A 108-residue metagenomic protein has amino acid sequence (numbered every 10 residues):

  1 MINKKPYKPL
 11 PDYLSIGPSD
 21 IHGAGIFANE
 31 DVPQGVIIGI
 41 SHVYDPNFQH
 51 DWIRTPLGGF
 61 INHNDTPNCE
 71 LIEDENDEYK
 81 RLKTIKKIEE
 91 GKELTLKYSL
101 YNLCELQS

Functional and structural regions predicted by a protein language model:
M1-S108: Conserved catalytic SET/PR domain of SAM-dependent protein methyltransferases, capturing the structural core that binds
